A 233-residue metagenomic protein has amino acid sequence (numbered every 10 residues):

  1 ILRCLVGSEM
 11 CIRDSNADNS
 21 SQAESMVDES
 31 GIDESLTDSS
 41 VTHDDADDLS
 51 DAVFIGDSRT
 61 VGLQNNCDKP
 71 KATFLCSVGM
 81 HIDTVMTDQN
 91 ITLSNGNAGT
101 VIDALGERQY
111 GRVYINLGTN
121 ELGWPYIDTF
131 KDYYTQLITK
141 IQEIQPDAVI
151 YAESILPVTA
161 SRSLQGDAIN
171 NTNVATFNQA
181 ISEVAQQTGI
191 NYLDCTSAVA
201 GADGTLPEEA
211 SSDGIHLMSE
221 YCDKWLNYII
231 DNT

Functional and structural regions predicted by a protein language model:
I1-D14: Single conserved hydrophobic/aromatic residue that forms the stacking wall/gate of nucleotide- or nucleobase-binding
R13-G31, S35, S39-T42: Intrinsically disordered, low-complexity serine/threonine-rich repeat tracts
T42, A46-Y133: Conserved SGNH/GDSL esterase-like catalytic core that processes O-acyl groups on lipids and polysaccharides
L105, I141-E143, A185: N-terminal cationic-hydrophobic initiation segments that often serve targeting/anchoring roles
N116, E153-S154: Alpha/beta-hydrolase-fold catalytic nucleophile elbow
Y134-I138, N178: Generic structural signal for well-ordered alpha-helices, preferentially at hydrophobic/aromatic core positions
Q145-V149: A short helix->loop->beta-strand "cap" motif at the edges of active sites that frequently abuts
V158-T233: Catalytic His-Asp segment of secreted/periplasmic serine-dependent ester chemistry enzymes
